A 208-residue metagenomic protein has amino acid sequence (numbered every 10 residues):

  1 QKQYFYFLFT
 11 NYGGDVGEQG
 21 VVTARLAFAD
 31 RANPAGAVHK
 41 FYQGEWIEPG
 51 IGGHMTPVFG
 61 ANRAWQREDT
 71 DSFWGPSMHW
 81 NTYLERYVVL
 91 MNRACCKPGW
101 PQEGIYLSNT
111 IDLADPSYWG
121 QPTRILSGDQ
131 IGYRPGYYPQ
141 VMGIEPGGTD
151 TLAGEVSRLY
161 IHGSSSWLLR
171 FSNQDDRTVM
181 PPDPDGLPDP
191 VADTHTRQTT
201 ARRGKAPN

Functional and structural regions predicted by a protein language model:
Q1, W74-S77, P135-G148: Beta-propeller and closely related beta-sheet repeat lectin domains
K2-Y4, F9-T70, N81-G132, T151-N208: Beta-rich carbohydrate-recognition and catalytic domains
